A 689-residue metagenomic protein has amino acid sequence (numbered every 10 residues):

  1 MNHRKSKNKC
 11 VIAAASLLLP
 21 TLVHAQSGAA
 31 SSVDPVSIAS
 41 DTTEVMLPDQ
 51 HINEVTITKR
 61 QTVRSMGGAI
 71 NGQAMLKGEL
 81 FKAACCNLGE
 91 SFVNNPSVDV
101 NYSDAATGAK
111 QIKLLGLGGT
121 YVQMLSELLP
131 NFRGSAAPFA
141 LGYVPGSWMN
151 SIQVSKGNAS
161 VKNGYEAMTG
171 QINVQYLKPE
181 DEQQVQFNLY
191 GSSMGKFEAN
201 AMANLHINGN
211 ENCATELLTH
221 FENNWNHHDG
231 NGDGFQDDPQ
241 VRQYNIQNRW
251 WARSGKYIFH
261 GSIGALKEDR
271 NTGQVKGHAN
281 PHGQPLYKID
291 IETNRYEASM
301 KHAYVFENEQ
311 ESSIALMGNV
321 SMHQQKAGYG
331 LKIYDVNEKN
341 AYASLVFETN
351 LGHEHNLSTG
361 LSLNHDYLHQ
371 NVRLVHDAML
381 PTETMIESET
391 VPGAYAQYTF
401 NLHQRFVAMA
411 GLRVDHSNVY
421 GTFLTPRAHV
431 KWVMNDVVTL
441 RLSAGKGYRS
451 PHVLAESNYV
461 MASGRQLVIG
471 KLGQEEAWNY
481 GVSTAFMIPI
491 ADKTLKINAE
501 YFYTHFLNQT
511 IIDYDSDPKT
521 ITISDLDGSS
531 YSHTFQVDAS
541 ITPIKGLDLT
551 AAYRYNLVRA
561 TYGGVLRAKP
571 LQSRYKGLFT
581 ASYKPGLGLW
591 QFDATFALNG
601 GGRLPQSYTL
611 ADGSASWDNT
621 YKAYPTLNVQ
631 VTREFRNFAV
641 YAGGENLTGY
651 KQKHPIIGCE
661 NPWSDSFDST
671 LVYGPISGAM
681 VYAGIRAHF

Functional and structural regions predicted by a protein language model:
Q26, L549, L598-S607, V631-F689: C-terminal beta-signal and adjacent terminal beta-strands/loops of Gram-negative outer-membrane beta-barrel proteins
S27-G28, P35, N224-N245, R253-I314 (+1 more regions): Flexible loop and strand-edge segments within Gram-negative outer membrane beta-barrel domains
V36-S40, Q50-A83, Q111, I152: N-terminal periplasmic "start-of-domain" segments of outer-membrane beta-barrel proteins
G89-P130: Extracytoplasmic beta-strand/coil segments of soluble accessory domains associated with Gram-negative outer-membrane
Q111, L129-K156, I246: Short acidic/polar hinge/loop motifs at secondary-structure boundaries that mediate gating or recognition
N158-V161, Q171, Y176-H206, Q236-P239: Short strand-turn segments of transmembrane beta-barrel domains in outer membranes, especially the first one or two
S313-A327, V433, R441, G473-Y531: Membrane-embedded beta-barrel scaffold of Gram-negative outer-membrane proteins
N401-H403, I497, Y501-H505, D525-S607 (+1 more regions): Gram-negative outer-membrane beta-barrel transporters
